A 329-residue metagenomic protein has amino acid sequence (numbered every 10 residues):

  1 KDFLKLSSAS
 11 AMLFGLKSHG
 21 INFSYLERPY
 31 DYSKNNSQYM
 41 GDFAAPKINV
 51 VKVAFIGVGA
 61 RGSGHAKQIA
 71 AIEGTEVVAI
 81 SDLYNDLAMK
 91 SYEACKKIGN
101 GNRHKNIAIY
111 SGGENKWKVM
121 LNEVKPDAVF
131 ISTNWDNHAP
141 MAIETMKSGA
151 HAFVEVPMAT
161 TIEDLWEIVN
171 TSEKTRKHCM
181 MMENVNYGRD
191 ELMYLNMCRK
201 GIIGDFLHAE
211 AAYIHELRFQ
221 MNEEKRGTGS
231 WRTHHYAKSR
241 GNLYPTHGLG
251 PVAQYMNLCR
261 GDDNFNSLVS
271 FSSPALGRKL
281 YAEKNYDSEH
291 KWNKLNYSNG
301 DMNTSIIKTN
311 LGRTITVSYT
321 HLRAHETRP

Functional and structural regions predicted by a protein language model:
D2-A150, W166-H178: N-terminal glycine-/serine-/threonine-rich beta1-alpha1-beta2 phosphate-ribose binding loop of Rossmann-like
G57, T175-M180, V185-Y297, S305: Predominantly a Rossmann-like dinucleotide-binding segment in NAD(P)-dependent oxidoreductases
G149, E155-P157: Short helix/strand-capping hinge loops at secondary-structure junctions that flank key functional elements
A159-E163, G188-R189: Conserved PLP phosphate-binding loop immediately N-terminal to the Schiff-base lysine helix in PLP-dependent enzymes
D301: Short, small/polar residue-rich loop motifs at catalytic or cofactor-binding pockets
S305-L311: Active-site beta-strand termini and strand-to-loop segments that position acidic
T314-T316: Short, mixed charged/polar active-site loops that provide acid/base catalysis or chelate metal/phosphate cofactors
T320-P329: Conserved small/polar residues in nucleotide/adenosyl-binding loops
